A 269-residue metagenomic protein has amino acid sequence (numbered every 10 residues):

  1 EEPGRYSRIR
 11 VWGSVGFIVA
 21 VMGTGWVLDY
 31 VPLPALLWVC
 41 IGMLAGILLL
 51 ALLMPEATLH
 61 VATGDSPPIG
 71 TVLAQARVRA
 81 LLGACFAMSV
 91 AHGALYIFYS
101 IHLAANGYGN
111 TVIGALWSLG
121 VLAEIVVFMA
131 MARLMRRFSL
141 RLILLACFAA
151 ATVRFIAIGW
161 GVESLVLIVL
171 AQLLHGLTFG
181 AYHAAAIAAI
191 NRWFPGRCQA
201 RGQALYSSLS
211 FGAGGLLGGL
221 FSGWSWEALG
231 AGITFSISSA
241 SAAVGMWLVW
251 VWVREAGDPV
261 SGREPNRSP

Functional and structural regions predicted by a protein language model:
E1, A181-P195: Intracellular juxtamembrane helix-capping segments at the cytosolic ends of symmetry-related transmembrane helices
E1-W12: Cytoplasmic helix-loop-helix junction between adjacent transmembrane helices in 12-TM secondary transporters
L28-D29, V126-L140, W226-E227: Helix-to-loop junctions at the C-terminal end of transmembrane segments in multipass secondary transporters
A35-L52, I233-V251: Symmetry-related core transmembrane helices of the 12-TM Major Facilitator Superfamily/SLC fold
I41, L142-A157, S236-S239: Structural signature of the two symmetry-related core transmembrane helices
L52, A149-E163, W250: C-terminal ends and interior cores of transmembrane alpha-helices in multi-pass membrane transporters/permeases
M54-A87: Juxtamembrane intracellular "pre-TM" segments in multi-pass secondary transporters
V78-L116: Helix-loop boundary and gating motifs at the non-cytosolic
